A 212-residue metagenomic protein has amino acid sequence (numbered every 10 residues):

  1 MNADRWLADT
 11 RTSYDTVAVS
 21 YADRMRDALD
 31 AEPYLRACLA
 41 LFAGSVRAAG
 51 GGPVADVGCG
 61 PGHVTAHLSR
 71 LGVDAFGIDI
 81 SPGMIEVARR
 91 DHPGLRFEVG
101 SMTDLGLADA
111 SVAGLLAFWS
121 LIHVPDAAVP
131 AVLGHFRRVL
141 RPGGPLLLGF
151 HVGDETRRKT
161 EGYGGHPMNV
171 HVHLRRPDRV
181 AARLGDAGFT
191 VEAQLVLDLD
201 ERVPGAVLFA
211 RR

Functional and structural regions predicted by a protein language model:
M1-A49, D154: Conserved class I S-adenosyl-L-methionine
G52-D104: Class I SAM-dependent methyltransferase SAM/SAH-binding core
T103-L115: A short acidic, Gly/Pro-enriched loop at the edge of an enzyme's catalytic core that lines a small-molecule cofactor
A113-A128: A short SAM/SAH-binding and catalytic strip from SAM-dependent methyltransferases
P130-P142: A short glycine-rich, Lys/Arg-flanked "PGG" loop and its adjoining helix->strand segment in the class I
L147-H171: Conserved class I S-adenosyl-L-methionine
V172-A187: Short alpha-helix
D198-R212: Core SAM-dependent methyltransferase catalytic element
